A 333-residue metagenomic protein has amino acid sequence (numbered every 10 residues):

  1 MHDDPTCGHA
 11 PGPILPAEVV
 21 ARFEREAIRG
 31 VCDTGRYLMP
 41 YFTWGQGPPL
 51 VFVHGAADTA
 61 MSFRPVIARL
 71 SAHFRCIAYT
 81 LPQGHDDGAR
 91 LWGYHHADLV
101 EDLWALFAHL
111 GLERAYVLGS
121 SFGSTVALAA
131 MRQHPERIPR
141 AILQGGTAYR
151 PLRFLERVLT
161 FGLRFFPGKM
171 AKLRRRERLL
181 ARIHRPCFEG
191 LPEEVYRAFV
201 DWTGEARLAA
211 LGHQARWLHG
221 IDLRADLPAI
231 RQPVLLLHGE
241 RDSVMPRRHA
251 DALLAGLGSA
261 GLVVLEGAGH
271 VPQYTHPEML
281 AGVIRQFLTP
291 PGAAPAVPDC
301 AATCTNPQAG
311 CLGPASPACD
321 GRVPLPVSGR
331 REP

Functional and structural regions predicted by a protein language model:
M1-L50, H73-F74, L112, L288-C311 (+2 more regions): Alpha/beta-hydrolase fold catalytic core
Y37-A89: Conserved HGGG/HGGXW glycine-rich cap/lid loop of the alpha/beta-hydrolase fold
I77-L118, G282: Active-site loop/oxyanion-hole signature of alpha/beta-hydrolase fold enzymes
L128, R132, P139-K169: Flexible "cap/lid" loop of the alpha/beta hydrolase fold
L152-F154, K172-P228: Conserved alpha/beta-hydrolase catalytic His-Asp/Glu region
I230, L236-H238, D242: Short beta-strand/loop motif that positions the catalytic acidic residue of the alpha/beta-hydrolase fold
S243-H249: Conserved alpha/beta-hydrolase "acid-adjacent" motif
A268-A281: Catalytic histidine-centered segment of alpha/beta-hydrolase-like enzymes
